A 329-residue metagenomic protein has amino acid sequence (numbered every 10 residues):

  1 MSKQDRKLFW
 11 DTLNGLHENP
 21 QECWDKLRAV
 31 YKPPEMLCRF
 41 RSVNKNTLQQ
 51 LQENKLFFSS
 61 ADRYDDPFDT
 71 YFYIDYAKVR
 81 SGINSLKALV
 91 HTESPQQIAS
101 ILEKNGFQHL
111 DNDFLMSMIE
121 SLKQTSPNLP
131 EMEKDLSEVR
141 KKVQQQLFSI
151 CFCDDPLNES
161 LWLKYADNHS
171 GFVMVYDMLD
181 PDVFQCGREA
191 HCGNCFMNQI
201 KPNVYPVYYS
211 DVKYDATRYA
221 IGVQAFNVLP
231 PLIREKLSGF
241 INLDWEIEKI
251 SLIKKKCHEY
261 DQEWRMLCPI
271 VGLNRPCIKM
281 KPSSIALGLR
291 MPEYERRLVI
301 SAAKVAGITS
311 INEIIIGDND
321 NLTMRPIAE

Functional and structural regions predicted by a protein language model:
M1-E329: Partner-binding and oligomerization surfaces adjacent to conserved cores of proteins that assemble macromolecular
